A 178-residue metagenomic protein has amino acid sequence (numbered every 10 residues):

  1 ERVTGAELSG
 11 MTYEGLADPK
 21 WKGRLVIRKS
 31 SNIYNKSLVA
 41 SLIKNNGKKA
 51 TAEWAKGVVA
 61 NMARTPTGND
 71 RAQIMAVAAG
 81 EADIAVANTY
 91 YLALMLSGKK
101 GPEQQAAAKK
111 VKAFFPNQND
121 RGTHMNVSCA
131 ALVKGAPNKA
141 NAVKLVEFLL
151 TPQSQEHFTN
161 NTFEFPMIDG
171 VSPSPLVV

Functional and structural regions predicted by a protein language model:
E1-E81, L92-G98, R121: Extracytoplasmic ligand-binding site segments that recognize negatively charged/polar headgroups
W21-R24, G80-D83, A108-V111, A140-A142: Loop/turn elements at helix/coil->beta-strand transitions in domains of secreted/extracellular proteins
R28, A87, F114-P116: Conserved beta-strand termini and adjacent loop/short-helix elements that scaffold enzyme active sites in alpha/beta
K29, T89-Y90, N161-T162: Short secondary-structure boundary segments
W54-A60, R64-T67, Q105-K134: Periplasmic-binding protein-like
I84-A108: A ligand-binding cleft/hinge motif common to bilobed small-molecule-binding domains
S128-V178: Mature extracytoplasmic/periplasmic domains
